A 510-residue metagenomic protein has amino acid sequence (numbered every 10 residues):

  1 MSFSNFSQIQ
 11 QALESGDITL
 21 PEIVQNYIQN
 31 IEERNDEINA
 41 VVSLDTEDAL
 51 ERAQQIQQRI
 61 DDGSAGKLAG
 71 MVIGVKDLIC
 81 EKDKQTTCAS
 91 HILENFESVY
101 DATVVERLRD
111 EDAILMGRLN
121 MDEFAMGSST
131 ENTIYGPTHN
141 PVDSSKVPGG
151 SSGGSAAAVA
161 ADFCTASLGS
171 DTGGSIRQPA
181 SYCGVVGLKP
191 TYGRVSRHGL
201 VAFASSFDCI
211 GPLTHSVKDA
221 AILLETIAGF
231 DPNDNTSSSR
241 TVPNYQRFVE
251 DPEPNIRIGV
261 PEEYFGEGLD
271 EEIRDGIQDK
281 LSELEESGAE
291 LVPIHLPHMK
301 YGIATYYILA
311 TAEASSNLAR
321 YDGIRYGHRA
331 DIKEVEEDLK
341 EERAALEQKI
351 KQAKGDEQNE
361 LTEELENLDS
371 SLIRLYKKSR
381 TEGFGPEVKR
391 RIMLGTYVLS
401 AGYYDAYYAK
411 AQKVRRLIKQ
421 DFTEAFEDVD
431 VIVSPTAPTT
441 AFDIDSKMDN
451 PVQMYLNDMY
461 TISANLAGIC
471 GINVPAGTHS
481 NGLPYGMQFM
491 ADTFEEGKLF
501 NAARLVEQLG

Functional and structural regions predicted by a protein language model:
M1-L50, E286-G288, Q348, G355: An N-terminal boundary/leader segment
G16, K76, S216: Short, conserved phosphate/pyrophosphate- and ester-handling motifs at nucleotide-, phospho-/glycolipid
G16, Y27, G70, C164 (+4 more regions): Glycine-rich, small-residue loops and helix-cap segments that act as flexible hinges at active-site edges
Y27, A49, D101, A220 (+6 more regions): Residue-level signal for inorganic ion chemistry
E33, A161-S167, T172-G268, Q278-S287 (+6 more regions): Structural helix-boundary/capping segments
A40, L68, P232-S238, E286-P297: Flexible, glycine/charged-enriched surface loops at secondary-structure junctions
A49-Q54, D112-A113: Long amphipathic alpha-helix in the N-terminal Rossmann-like dinucleotide-binding domain of NAD(P)-dependent
A69-I210, P261-E263, T311-A312, S434-V452: Short glycine/serine-rich loop/turn segments
